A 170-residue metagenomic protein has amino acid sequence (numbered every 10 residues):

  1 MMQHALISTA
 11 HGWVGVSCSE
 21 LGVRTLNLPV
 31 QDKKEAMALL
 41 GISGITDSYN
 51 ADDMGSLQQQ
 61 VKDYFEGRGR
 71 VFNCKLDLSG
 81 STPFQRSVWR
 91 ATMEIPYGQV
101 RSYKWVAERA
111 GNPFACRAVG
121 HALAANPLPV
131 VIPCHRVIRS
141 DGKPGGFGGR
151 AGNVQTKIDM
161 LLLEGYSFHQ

Functional and structural regions predicted by a protein language model:
M1-F114, L163-Q170: Basic nucleic-acid-binding alpha-helical/helix-turn surface characteristic of O6-alkylguanine DNA
V88, R139-S140: N-terminal alpha-helical segment
G98, H135, G142: Conserved phosphate-binding and hydrolysis motifs of nucleotide-dependent enzymes
Y103, P133, F147: Thr-Gly-centered strand-to-loop micro-motif
F114-P129: Regulatory, non-catalytic segments
V130-V137: Short Lys/Arg-enriched helix C-cap and helix-to-coil transition segments that create basic nucleic-acid-contact patches
S140-Q170: …primarily DNA-binding HTH/wHTH and HhH modules…
